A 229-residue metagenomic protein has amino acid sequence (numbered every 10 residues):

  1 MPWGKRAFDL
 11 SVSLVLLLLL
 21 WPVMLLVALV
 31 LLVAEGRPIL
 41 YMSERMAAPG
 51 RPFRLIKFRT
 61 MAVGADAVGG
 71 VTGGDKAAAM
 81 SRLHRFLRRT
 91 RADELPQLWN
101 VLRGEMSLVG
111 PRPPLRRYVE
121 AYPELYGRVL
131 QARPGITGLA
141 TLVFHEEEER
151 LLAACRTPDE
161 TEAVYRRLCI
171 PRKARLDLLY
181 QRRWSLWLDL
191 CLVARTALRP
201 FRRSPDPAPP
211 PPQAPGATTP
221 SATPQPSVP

Functional and structural regions predicted by a protein language model:
M1-A65, Y180-P229: A hydrophobic, helix-centered structural microdomain
S13, Y41, S81-R85, R117 (+1 more regions): Positions in alpha-helical segments
L32-V33, R89, V101, H145: Conserved catalytic core of Hanks-type protein kinase domains
Y41-A79, A140-P171: Short, glycine-rich, amphipathic interfacial segments at transmembrane boundaries or analogous
V71, Y126-L130, V164, L176-L178: Short, P/G- and charge-enriched loop/turn segments at secondary-structure junctions
G74-L139, V193: A short, structured surface patch at a secondary-structure boundary
L108, P113-P114, A121, G127 (+2 more regions): Soluble, non-transmembrane catalytic domains of enzymes that act on hydrophobic metabolites at membranes
C169-Q181: Short helix/strand-capping connector loops at secondary-structure junctions
